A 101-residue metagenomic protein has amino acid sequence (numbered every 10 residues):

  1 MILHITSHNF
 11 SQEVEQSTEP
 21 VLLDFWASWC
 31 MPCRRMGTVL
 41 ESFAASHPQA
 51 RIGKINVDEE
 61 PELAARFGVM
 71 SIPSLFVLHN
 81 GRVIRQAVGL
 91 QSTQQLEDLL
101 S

Functional and structural regions predicted by a protein language model:
M1, T6, W26, G53: Conserved Rossmann-like nucleotide-binding pocket used by diverse enzymes that bind dinucleotide cofactors
L3-P20, P61: A short beta-strand-turn-helix
F10, L23, L40, N56 (+1 more regions): Residue-level signature of catalytic and energy-coupling elements of molecular machines, predominantly ATP/GTP-dependent
T18-P20, G37-I55, P61: Conserved helix-turn-beta segment immediately C-terminal to the redox Cys motif in thioredoxin-like folds
F25-T38: Conserved redox-active cysteine motifs that mediate thiol-disulfide chemistry, especially di-cysteine Cys-X(1-2)-Cys
P61, F67-F76, Q94: Structural micro-motif
V77-S101: Non-catalytic, surface beta->alpha helical segment in thiol-disulfide oxidoreductase systems
